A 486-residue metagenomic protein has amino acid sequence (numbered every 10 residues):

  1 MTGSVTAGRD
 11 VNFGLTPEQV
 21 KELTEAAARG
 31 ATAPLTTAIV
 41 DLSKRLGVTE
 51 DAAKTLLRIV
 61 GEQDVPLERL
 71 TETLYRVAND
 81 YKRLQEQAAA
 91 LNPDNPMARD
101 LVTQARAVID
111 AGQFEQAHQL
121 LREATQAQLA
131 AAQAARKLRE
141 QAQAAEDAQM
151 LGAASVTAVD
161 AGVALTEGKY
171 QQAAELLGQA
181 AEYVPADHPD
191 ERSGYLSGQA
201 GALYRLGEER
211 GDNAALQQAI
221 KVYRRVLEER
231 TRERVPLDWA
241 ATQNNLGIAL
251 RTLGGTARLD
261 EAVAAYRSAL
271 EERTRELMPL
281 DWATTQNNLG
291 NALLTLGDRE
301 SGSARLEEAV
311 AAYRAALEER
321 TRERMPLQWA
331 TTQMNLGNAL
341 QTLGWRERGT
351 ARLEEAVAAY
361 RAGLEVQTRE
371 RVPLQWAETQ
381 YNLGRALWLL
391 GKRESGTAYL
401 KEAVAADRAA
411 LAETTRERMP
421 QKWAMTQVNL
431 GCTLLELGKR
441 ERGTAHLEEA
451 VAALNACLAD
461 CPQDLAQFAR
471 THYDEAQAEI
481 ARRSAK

Functional and structural regions predicted by a protein language model:
M1-K44, K54, R58: Long, low-complexity intrinsically disordered regions enriched in small/polar and proline/glycine residues
E62-Y75, I109-Q119, D160-Q172, Y204-Q217 (+6 more regions): Short coil/turn connectors between adjacent alpha-helices in alpha-solenoid helical repeat scaffolds
D64, N95-R99, G112, G152-S155: Generic helix N-cap/helix-start motif at coil->alpha-helix transitions
L91-D94, F114-L151, Q179-L196: Short, charge-rich amphipathic alpha-helical segments embedded in non-transmembrane helical bundles/solenoids
N92, E146-Q149, D187, G211 (+10 more regions): Structural signature of alpha-solenoid helical repeat scaffolds
T103, G152-L165, E191-E208, L237-T252 (+5 more regions): Conserved alpha-helical positions within TPR/SEL1-like repeat arrays
R122-L129, T444-D464: TPR/TPR-like (Sel1-like) alpha-helical repeat modules
T125-Q126, G178-Y183, R224-E229, S268-E272 (+6 more regions): Amphipathic alpha-helical segments of tetratricopeptide repeats
